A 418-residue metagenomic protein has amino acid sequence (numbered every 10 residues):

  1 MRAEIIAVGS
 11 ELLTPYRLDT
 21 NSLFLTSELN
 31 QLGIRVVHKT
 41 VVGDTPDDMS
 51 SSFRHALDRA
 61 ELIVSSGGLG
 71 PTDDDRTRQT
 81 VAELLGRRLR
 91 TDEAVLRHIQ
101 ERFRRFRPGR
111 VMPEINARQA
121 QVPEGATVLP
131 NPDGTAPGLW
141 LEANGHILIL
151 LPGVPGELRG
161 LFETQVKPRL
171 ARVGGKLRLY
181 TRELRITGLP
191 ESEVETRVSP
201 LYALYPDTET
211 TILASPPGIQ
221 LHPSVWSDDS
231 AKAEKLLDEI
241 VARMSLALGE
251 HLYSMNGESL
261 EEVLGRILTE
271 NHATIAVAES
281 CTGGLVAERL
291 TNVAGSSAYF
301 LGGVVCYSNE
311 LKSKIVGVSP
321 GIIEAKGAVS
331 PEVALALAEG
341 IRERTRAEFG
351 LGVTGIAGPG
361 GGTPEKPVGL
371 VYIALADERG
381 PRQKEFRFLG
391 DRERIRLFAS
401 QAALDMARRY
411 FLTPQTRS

Functional and structural regions predicted by a protein language model:
M1-T40, A231-K235: Glycine-rich phosphate/diphosphate-binding loop of Rossmann-like nucleotide-binding domains
A3-I5, L148, I275: Conserved hydrophobic helix-helix packing surfaces used for dimerization/oligomerization
V8-S10, S65-D73, P152-G153, V353-I356: Glycine-rich beta-strand-to-loop/alpha-helix junction loops that act as flexible
T26, N30-H55, T91-G134, L311-E348: Glycine-rich oxoanion-binding loops at beta->alpha junctions
D48, D58, D75-V173: Proline/glycine-rich low-complexity loops and linkers
R118, K232-S418: Short alpha-helical segments enriched in small residues
E142-P217, H222-S224, K232-L237: Accessory alpha-helical/coil subdomains and C-terminal extensions that flank or cap enzyme catalytic cores
